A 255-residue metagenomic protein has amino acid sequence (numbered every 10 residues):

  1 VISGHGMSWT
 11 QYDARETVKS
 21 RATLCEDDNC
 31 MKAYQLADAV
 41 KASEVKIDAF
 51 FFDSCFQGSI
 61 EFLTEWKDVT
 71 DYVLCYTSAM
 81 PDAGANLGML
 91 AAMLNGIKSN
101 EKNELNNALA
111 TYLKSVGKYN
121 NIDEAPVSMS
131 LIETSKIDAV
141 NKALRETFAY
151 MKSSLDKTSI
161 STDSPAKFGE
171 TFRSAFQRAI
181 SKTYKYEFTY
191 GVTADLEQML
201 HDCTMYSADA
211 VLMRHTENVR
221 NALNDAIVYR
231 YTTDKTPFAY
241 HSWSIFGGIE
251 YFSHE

Functional and structural regions predicted by a protein language model:
V1-W9: Short acidic, glycine-rich surface-loop motifs adjacent to enzyme active sites
S8-E255: Terminal, contiguous helix-loop blocks that mediate binding/assembly
